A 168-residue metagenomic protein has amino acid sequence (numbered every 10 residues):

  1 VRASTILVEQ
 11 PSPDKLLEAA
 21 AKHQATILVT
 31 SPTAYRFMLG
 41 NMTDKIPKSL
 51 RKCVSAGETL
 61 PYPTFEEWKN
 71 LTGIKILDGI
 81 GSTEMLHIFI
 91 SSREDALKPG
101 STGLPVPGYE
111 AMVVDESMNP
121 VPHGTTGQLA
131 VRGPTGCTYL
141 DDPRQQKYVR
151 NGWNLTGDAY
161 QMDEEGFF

Functional and structural regions predicted by a protein language model:
V1-A3, A25-T30, L39-K98, E110: Gly/Ser/Thr-rich phosphate-binding loop
A3-H23, P32-R36: ATP-dependent adenylate-forming carboxylate-activation enzymes
Q10, P32-T33, E58, Y62 (+1 more regions): Alpha-helix N-cap/helix-start capping motif
G57, G81, G103, M118 (+2 more regions): Active-site glycine-centered loops adjacent to acidic/histidine catalytic or metal-binding residues that shape
G100-P105, P120, V149-G152: Short Gly/Pro-enriched turn/cap motifs at secondary-structure boundaries
E110-M112, A159: Generic short beta-strand
P122-G124, Q128-F168: Conserved ATP-binding/catalytic segment of the ANL
